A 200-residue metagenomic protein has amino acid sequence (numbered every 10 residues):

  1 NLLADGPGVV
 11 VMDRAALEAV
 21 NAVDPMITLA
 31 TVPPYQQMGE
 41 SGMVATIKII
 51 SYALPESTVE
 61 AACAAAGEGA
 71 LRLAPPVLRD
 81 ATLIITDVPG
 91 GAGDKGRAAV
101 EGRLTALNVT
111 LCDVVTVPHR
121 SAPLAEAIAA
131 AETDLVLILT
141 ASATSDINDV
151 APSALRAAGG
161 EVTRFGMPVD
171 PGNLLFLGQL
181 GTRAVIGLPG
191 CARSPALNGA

Functional and structural regions predicted by a protein language model:
N1-P76: Extended, charged alpha/beta regions that create polyanion-binding interfaces
G8-D13, T46-A53, L78, R103-A106 (+2 more regions): Generic detector of short, locally flexible boundary/turn motifs and exposed helical patches
V9-V10, Y52-A53, G90-G91, R193-P195: Short, acidic Gly/Pro/Ser/Thr-rich loop/turn segments
P33-G39, L78, K95, A99 (+3 more regions): Conserved active-site and cofactor/substrate-binding residues in soluble primary-metabolism enzymes
G42-K48, L104, N108, E132 (+1 more regions): Structural signal for hydrophobic packing residues in well-ordered secondary-structure cores of soluble enzyme domains
S51-V136: Phosphate-binding glycine-rich loops and their immediate beta-loop-alpha structural context
V88, K95, C112-A200: Short glycine/threonine-rich loop/turn motifs
